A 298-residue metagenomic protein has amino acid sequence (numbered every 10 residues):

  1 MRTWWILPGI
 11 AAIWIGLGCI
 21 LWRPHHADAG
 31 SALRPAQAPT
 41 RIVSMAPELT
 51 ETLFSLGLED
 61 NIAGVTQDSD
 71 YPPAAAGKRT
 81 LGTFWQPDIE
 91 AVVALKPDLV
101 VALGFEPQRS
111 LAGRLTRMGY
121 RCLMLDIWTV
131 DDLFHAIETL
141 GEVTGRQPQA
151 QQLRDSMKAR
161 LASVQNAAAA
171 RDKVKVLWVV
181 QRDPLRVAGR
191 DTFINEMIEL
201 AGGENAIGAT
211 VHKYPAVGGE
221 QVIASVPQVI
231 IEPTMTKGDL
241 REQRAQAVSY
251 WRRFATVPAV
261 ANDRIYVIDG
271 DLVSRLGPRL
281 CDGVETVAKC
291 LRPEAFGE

Functional and structural regions predicted by a protein language model:
M1-W5: Positively charged n-region of N-terminal signal peptides that target proteins for export
L7-C19: Hydrophobic membrane-insertion alpha-helices, especially the h-region of bacterial N-terminal signal peptides
P35-R41, D98-L99, R109-R186, N205-A209 (+1 more regions): Extracytoplasmic substrate-binding proteins
T40-L95, L99-E106, A206, T234 (+1 more regions): A short, structured surface patch at a secondary-structure boundary
A46, G104-F105, V180, T210 (+3 more regions): Short secondary-structure boundary segments
T66, D191-Y214, T234: His/Asp/Glu-enriched short active-site or ligand-binding loop at hydrolase and phosphoryl-transfer sites
I89-K96, M118, V217-V226: Short helices/loops that flank or line small-molecule/ion binding pockets
E106-R117, V229-V248: A ligand-binding cleft/hinge motif common to bilobed small-molecule-binding domains
